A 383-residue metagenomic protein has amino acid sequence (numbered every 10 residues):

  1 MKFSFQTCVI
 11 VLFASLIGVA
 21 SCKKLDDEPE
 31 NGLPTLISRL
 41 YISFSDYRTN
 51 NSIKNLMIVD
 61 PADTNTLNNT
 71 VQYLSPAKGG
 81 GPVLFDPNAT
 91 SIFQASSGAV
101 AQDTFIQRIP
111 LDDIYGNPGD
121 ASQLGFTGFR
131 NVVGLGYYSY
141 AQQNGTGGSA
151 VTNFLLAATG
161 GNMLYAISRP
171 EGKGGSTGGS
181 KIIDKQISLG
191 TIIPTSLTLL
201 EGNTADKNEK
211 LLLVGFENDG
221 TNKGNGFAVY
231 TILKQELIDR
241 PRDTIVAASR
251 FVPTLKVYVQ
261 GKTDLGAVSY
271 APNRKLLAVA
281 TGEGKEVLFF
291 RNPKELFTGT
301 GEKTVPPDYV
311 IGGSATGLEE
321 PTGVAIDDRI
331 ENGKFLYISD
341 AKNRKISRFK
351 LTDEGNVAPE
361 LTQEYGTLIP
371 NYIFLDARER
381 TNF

Functional and structural regions predicted by a protein language model:
M1-Q6, V11-R48: Bacterial Sec-dependent N-terminal signal peptides
D26-G32, S75-S91, F126-G147, S188-E209 (+3 more regions): Beta-rich, blade/repeat-based domains predominating in secreted/periplasmic proteins but also intracellular
P34-L36, Y41-N50, F85-P87, I92-A101 (+6 more regions): Conserved beta-strand positions in repeat-built beta-propeller and related beta-rich domains
R48-I58, V100-P110, N162-S168, E209 (+3 more regions): Structural motif
I58-N65, R108-N117, A166-G178, V229-V246 (+3 more regions): Short loop/turn segments immediately following beta-strands, especially the blade-tip and inter-blade linker loops
N65-S75, Y115-T127, G175-S188, D243-V259 (+2 more regions): A short beta-strand motif characteristic of beta-propeller blades
L164-Y270: Solenoidal tandem-repeat scaffolds enriched in leucines and small polar residues
S339-F383: Blade-level signature of beta-propeller repeat domains, shared across WD40, Kelch, NHL, RCC1 and BNR/Asp-box propellers
